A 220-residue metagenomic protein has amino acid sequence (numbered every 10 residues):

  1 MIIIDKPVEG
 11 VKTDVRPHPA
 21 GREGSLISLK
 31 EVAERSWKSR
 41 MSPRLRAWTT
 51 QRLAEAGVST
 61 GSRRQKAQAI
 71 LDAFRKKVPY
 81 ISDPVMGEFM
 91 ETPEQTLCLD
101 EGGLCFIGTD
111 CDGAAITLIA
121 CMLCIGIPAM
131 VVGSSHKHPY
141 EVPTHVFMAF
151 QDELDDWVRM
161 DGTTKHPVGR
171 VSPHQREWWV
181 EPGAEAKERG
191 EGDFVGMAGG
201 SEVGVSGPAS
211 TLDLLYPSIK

Functional and structural regions predicted by a protein language model:
M1-K220: A structural boundary/capping signal
